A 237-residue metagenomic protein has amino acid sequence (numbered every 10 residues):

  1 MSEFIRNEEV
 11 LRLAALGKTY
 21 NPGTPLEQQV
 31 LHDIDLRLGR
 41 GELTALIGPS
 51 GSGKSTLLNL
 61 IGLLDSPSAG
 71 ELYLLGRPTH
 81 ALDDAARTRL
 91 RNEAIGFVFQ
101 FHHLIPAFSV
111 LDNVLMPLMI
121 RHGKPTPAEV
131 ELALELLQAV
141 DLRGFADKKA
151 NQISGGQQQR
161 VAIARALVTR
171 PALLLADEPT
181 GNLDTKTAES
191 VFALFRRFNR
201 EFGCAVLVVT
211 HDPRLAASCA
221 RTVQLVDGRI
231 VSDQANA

Functional and structural regions predicted by a protein language model:
M1-T19, S232-A237: ABC-family P-loop ATPase nucleotide-binding domain
E8-L11, L16-S218, T222-L225: ABC family nucleotide-binding domain
T222-A235: H-loop (His-switch) and adjacent beta-strand-loop-beta switch element of ABC-type ATPase nucleotide-binding domains
